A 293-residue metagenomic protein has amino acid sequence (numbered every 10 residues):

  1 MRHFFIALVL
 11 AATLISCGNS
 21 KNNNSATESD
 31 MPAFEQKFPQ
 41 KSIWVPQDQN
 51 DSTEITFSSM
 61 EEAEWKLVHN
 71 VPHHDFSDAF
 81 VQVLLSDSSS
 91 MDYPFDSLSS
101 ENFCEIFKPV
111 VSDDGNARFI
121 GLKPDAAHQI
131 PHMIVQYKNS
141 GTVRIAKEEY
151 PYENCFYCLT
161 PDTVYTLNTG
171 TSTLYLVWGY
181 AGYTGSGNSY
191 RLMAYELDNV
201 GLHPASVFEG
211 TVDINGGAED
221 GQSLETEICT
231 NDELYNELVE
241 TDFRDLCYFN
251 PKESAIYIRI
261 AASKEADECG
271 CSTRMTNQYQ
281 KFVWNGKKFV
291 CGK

Functional and structural regions predicted by a protein language model:
R2-L8: Sec-dependent signal peptide recognition, specifically the positively charged N-region followed immediately by
L14-S16: C-terminal motif of bacterial Sec signal peptides marking the signal peptidase cleavage site
G18-S20: Bacterial signal peptide processing site
N22-D114: Start-of-domain marker
Y93-T169: Short N-terminal edge-element motif at the start of the domain
M133-N139, Y190-N199, M275-G286: Beta-propeller blade signature
G141-I145, V200-S206, T276, K287-G292: Beta-strand initiation motifs
Y152-R191, G201-K281: Short aromatic loop motif centered on NTY/YTY
